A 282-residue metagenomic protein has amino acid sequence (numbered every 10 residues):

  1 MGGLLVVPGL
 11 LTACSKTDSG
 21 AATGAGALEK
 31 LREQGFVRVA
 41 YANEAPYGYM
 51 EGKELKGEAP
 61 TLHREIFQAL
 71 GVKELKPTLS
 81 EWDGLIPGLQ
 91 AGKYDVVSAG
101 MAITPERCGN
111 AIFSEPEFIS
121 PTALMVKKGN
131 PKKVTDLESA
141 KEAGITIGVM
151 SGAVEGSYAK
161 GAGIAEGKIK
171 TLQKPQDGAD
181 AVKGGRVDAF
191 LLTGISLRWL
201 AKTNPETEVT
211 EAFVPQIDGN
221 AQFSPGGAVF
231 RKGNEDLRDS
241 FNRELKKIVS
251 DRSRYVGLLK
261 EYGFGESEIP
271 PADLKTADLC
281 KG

Functional and structural regions predicted by a protein language model:
L10-A13: C-terminal motif of bacterial Sec signal peptides marking the signal peptidase cleavage site
S15, P60-L70, N130, E138 (+2 more regions): Extended ligand-binding regions for polar small-molecule ligands
K16-A21, V154-I169, V209, S240-G282: Ligand-binding clefts/hinges and TM-proximal coupling segments of bilobed small-molecule sensing domains
G20-A99, G109: Extracytoplasmic small-molecule ligand-binding "clamshell" domains of the periplasmic binding protein/Venus flytrap
K30, E115, K128-I145: Flexible hinge/capping segments at coil-to-helix
L75-P87, K132-V134, K170-G184: Short helix-initiation/N-cap motifs at beta->coil->alpha
G84, G100-G109, Y158-G161, D188-Q222: A ligand-binding cleft/hinge motif common to bilobed small-molecule-binding domains
I119-A123, N204-L245, G265-G282: Periplasmic-binding protein-like
